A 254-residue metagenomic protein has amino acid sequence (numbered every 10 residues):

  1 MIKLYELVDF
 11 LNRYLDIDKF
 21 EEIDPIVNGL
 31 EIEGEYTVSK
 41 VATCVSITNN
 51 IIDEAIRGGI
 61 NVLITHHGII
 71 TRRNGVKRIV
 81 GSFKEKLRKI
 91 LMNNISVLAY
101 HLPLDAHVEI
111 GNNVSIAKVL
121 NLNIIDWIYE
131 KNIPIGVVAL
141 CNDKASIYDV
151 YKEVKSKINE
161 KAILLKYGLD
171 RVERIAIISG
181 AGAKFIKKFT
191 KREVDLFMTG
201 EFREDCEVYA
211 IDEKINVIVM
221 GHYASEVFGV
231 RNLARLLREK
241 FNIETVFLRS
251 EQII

Functional and structural regions predicted by a protein language model:
M1-I254: Active-site catalytic microenvironments in core metabolic enzymes, especially phosphate/sugar-handling
